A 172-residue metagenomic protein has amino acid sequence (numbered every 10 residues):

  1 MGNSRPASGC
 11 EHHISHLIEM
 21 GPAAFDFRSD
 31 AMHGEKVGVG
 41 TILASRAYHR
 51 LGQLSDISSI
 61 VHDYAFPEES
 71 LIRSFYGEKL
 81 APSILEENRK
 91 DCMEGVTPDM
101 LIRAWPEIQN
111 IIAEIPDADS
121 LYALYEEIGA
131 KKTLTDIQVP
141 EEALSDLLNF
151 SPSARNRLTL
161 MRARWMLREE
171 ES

Functional and structural regions predicted by a protein language model:
M1-S8: Carboxylate- and glycine-rich phosphate/diphosphate-binding segment that chelates Mg2+/Mn2+
S8-P22: Non-transmembrane, aqueous-exposed alpha-helical and coiled segments at domain scale
E19-A23, I42-R50: Short glycine/serine- and small hydrophobic-enriched flexible loop segments
G21-D30, Q53-I60: Inter-helical turn/loop segments and adjacent helix faces that build the functional surface of alpha-helical bundle
A31-E35: Membrane-interface transmembrane-helix boundary segments in multi-pass integral membrane proteins
L54-S172: C-terminal charged capping/lid subdomain of soluble metabolic enzymes
